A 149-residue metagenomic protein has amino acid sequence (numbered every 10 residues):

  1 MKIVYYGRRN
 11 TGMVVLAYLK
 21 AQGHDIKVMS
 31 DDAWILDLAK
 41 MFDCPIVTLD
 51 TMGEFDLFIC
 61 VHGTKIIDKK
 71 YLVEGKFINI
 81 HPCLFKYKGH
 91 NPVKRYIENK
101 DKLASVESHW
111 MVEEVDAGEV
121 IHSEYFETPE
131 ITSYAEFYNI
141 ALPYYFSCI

Functional and structural regions predicted by a protein language model:
M1-I149: One-carbon transfer enzymes
